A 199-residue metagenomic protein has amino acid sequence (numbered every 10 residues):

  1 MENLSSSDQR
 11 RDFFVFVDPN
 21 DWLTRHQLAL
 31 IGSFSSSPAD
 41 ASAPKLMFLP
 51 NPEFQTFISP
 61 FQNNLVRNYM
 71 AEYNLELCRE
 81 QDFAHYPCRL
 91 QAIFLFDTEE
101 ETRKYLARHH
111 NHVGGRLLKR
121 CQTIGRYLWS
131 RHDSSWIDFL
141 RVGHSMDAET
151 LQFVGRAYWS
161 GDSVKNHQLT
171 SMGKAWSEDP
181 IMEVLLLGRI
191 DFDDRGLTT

Functional and structural regions predicted by a protein language model:
M1, A71-Y73, C88: Intrinsically disordered, charged low-complexity linkers and terminal tails that flank or connect structured domains
E2-D12, D18-L65, Q91, E100-H112 (+2 more regions): Conserved NAD+-utilizing ADP-ribose enzyme module
Q62-A84: Active-site-proximal specificity loops/subdomain of glycosyltransferases
A84-L90: Short glycine-enriched loop/turn motifs at secondary-structure junctions
